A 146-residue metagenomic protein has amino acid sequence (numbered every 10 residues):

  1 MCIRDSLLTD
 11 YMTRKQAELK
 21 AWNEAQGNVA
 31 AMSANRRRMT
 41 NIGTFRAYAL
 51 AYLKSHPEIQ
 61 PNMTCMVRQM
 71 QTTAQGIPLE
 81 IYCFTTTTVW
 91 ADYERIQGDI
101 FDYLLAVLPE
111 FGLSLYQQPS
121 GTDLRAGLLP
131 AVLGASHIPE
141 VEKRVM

Functional and structural regions predicted by a protein language model:
I3-A131, R144: Structured, soluble regulatory/oligomerization domains located on the cytosolic or IMS-facing side of membrane proteins
G134-M146: Long, low-complexity, intrinsically disordered cytosolic termini of multi-pass membrane proteins
